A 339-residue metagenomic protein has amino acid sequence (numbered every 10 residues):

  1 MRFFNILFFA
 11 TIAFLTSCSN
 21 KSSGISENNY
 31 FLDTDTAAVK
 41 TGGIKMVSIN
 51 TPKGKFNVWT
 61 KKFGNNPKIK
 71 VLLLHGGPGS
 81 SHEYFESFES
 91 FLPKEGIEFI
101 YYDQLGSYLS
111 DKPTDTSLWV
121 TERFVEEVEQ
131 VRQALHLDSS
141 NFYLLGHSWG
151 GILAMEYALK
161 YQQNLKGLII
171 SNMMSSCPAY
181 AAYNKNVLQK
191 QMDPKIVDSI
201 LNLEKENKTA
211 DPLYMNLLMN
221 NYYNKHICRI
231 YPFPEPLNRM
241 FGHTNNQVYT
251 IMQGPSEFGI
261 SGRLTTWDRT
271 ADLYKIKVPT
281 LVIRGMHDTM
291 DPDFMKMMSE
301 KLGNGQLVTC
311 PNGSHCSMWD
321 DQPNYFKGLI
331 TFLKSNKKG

Functional and structural regions predicted by a protein language model:
L15-S17: C-terminal motif of bacterial Sec signal peptides marking the signal peptidase cleavage site
F56-N57, K61-K112: Conserved HGGG/HGGXW glycine-rich cap/lid loop of the alpha/beta-hydrolase fold
Y101-L145, W149: Active-site loop/oxyanion-hole signature of alpha/beta-hydrolase fold enzymes
S140-Y183: Conserved hydrolase catalytic core segment
L168-T209: Flexible "cap/lid" loop of the alpha/beta hydrolase fold
D198-Y274, V278: Alpha/beta-hydrolase
T270-G313: Conserved loop-alpha-helix segment in the C-terminal half of the alpha/beta-hydrolase fold that carries the catalytic
N304-G339: Catalytic active-site module of serine/aspartate enzymes centered on a nucleophile-bearing elbow/loop
